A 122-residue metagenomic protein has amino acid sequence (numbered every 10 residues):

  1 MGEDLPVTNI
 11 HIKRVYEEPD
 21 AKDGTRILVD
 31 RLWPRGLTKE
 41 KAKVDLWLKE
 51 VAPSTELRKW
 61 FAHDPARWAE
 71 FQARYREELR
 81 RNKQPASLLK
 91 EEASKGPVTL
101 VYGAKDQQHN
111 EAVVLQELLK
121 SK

Functional and structural regions predicted by a protein language model:
G2-K122: Residues lining hydrophobic/aromatic ligand-binding pockets adjacent to catalytic sites
